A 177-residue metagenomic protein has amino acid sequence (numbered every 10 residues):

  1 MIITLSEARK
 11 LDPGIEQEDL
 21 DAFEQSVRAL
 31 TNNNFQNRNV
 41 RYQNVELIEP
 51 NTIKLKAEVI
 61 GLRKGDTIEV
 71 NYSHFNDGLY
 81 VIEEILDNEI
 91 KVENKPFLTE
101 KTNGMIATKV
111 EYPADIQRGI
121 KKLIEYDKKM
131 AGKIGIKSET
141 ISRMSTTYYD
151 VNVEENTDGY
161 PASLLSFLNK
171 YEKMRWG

Functional and structural regions predicted by a protein language model:
M1-R118, A131, T157-G177: Conserved short "hinge" loops at termini or chain/domain junctions
N32, E111-D115, G119-E155: Long, low-complexity intrinsically disordered regions
